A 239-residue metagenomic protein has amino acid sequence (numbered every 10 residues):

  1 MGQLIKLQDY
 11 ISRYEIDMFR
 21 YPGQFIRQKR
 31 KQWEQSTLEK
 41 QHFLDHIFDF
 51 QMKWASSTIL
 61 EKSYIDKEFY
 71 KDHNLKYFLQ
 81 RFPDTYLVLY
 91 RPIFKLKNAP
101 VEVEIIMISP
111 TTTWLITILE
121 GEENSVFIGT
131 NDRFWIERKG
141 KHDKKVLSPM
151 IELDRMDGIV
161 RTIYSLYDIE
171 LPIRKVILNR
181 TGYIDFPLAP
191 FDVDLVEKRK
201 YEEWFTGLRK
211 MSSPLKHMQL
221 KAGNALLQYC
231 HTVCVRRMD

Functional and structural regions predicted by a protein language model:
M1-V101, H142-D239: Surface-exposed interaction regions that form or flank ligand-binding interfaces
E104: Phosphate-centric recognition/catalysis
M107-N131: Active-site beta-strand-loop-beta-strand hairpin of nuclease catalytic cores that positions key catalytic residues
N124-K144: A solvent-exposed, charged loop/short amphipathic helix patch at secondary-structure junctions
